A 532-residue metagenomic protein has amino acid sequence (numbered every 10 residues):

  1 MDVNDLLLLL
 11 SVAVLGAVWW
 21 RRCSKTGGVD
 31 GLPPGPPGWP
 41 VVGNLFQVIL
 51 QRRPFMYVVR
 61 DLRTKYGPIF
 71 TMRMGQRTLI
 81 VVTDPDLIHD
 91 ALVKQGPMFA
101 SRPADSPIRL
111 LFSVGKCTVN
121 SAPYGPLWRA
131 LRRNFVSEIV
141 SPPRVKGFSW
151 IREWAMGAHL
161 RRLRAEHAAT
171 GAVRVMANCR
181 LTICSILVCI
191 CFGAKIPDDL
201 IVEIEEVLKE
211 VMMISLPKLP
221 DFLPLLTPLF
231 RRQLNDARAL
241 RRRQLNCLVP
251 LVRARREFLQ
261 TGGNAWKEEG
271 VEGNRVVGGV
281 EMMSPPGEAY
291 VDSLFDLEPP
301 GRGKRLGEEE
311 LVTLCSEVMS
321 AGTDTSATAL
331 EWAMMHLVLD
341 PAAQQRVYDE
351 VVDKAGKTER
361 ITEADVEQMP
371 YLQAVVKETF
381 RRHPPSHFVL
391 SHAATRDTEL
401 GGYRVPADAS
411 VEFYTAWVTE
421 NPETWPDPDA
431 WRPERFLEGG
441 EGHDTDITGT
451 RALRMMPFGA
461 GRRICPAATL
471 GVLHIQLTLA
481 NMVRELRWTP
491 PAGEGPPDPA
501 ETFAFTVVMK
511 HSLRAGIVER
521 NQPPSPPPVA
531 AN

Functional and structural regions predicted by a protein language model:
M1-L15, R73-I80, P143-W154, R164-C189 (+9 more regions): Cytochrome P450
D2-N4, V12, P33, M156 (+5 more regions): Cytochrome P450 proximal C-terminal region
G28-I49, F55-I151, V175, C179-I186 (+2 more regions): Cytochrome P450 substrate-recognition site 1
F46-G67, N246, R360-G402, P422 (+1 more regions): Conserved cytochrome P450 K-helix E-x-x-R motif and the immediately C-terminal K′/meander segment
R77-H89, K116-T118, M156-R161, A172-D198 (+4 more regions): Hydrophobic mid-domain F-helix/FG-region of cytochrome P450s
V140-R144, L240-L330, T358, T362-D365 (+3 more regions): Conserved cytochrome P450 catalytic core segment spanning the I/J/K helices
T325-A343, Y348-E350, A468-E485: Cytochrome P450 catalytic-core helices
F413-T445: Conserved cytochrome P450 K-helix/beta-meander segment immediately N-terminal to the heme-binding cysteine loop
